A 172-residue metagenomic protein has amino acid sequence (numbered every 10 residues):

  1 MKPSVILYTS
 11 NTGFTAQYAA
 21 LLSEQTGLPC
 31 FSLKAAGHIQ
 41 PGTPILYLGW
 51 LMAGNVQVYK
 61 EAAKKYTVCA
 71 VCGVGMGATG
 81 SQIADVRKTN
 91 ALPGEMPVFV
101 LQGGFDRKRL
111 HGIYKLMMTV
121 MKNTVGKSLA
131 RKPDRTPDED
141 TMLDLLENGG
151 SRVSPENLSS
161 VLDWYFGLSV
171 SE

Functional and structural regions predicted by a protein language model:
M1-K65, D163-E172: N-terminal beta1-alpha1-beta2 submodule of the flavodoxin-like/Rossmannoid cofactor-binding fold
G13-A16, G80, R107, P155: Loop/helix-junction capping segments adjacent to catalytic residues or to phosphate/diphosphate-binding pockets
E24, A35-H38, G42, K65-Y66 (+5 more regions): Solvent-exposed, non-transmembrane amphipathic alpha-helical segments
E24, E61, A84-K88, K115 (+2 more regions): Charged/polar, solvent-exposed surface patches and flexible loops
K34-I113: Helix-loop-strand module that forms the ligand-binding subsite of alpha/beta enzymes
G103-L129: Short, solvent-exposed beta-strand-terminating loops
V120-E172: Glycine-rich phosphate/pyrophosphate-binding loop and the adjoining helix
